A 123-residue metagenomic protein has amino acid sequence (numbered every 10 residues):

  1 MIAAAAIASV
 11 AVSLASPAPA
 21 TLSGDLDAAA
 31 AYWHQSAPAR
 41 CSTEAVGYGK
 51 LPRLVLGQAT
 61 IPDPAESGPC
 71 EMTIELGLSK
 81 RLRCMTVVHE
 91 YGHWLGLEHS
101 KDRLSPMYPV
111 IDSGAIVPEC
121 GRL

Functional and structural regions predicted by a protein language model:
V10-A20, S67-T73: Acidic/histidine-rich, surface-exposed loop or edge segments in extracytoplasmic proteins
L14-S42: A short alpha-helix/helix-coil micro-patch that ends at or immediately precedes a cysteine
R40-L56, P109-S113: Acidic helix-start/capping segments at beta-turn-to-alpha-helix junctions
G47-E71: Catalytic zinc-binding patch centered on the HExxH motif and its immediate surroundings that defines zinc-dependent
C70-V88: Short pre-active-site segment immediately N-terminal to the catalytic Zn-binding motif
Y91-P106: Catalytic Zn2+-binding segment of zinc metalloproteases
G114-L123: Replace "(M1/M4/M9/M12/WLM)" with "(e.g., M1/M4/M8/M9/M12/M26/WLM)" and add "not limited to" to clarify scope
